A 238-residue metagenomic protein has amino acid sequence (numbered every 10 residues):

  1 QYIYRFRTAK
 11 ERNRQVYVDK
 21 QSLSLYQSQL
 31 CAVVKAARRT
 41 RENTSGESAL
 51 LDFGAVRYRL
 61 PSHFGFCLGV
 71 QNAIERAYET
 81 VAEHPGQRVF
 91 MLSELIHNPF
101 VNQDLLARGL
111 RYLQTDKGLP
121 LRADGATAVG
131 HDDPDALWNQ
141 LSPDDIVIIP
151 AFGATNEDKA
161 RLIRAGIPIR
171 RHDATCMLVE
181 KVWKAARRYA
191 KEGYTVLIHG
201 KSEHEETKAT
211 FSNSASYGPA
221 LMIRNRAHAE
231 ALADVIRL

Functional and structural regions predicted by a protein language model:
Q1-L238: The feature marks the mature, well-folded catalytic cores of soluble enzymes
